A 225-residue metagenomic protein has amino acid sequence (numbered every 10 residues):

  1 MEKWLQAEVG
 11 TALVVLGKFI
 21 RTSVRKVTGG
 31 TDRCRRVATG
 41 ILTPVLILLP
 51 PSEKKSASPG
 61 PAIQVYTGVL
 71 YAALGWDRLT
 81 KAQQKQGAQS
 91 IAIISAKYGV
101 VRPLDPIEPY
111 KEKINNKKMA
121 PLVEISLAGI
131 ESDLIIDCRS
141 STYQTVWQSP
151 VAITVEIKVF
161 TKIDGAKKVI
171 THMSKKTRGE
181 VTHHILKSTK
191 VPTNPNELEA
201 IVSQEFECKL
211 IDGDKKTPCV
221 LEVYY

Functional and structural regions predicted by a protein language model:
V15-R25, T31-N115: Near-N-terminal "mature-domain entry" segment
V27-T28, I135: A short linear-motif detector with a strong N-terminal bias
W76-Y225: Internal, well-folded beta-alpha domain core
